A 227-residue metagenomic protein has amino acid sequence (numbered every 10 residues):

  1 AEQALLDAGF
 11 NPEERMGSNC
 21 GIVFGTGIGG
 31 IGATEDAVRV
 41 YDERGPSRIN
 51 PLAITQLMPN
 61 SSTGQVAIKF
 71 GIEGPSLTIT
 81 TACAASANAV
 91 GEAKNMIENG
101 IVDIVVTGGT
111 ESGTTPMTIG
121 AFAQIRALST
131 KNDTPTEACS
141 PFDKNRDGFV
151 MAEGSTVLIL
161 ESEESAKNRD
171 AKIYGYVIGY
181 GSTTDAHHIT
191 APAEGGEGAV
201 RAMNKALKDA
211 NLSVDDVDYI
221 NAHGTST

Functional and structural regions predicted by a protein language model:
A1-F10, P59-T63, A67-F70, P75-E111 (+1 more regions): Active-site-proximal alpha-helical scaffold in enzymes
A1-T81, T110-I119, D216-T227: Conserved beta-ketoacyl condensing-enzyme motif
E14-R15, I97, D209-L212: Structural motif
N19, V23-I28, T80, A84 (+7 more regions): Short glycine/serine/threonine-biased micro-segments
R39-Y41, F122-Q124, Y176: Glycine-rich, phosphate-binding/catalytic loops in enzymes
E92-M96, A202, D216: Structural preference for long, well-ordered alpha-helical segments within the folded cores of structured domains
I101-D147, Y180-E194, G224-T227: Acyl-CoA/ACP chain-elongation machinery
D133-L212, D218-Y219: Condensing-enzyme catalytic core mediating Claisen C-C bond formation in acyl metabolism
